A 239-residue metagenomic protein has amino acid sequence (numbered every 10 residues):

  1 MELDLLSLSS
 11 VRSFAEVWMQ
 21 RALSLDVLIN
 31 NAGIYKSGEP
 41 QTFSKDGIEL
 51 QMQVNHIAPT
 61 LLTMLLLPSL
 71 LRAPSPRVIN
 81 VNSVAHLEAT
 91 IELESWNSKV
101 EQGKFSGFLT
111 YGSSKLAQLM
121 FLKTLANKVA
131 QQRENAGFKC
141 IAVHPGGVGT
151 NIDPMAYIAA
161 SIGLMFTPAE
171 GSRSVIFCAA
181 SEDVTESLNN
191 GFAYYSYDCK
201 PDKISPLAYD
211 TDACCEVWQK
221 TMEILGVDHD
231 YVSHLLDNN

Functional and structural regions predicted by a protein language model:
M1-P154, G226-D237: Rossmann-fold NAD(P)H-dependent dehydrogenase/reductase core
S7, T167-E170, A213: An acidic site on a long C-lobe helix of protein kinase domains
F14, Q118-F121, G171-V175, V217 (+1 more regions): Alpha-helical packing segments of well-folded alpha/beta enzyme cores
T42-K45, M165, T211-C215: Short, conserved loop/turn and helix-capping segments at secondary-structure boundaries that abut family-defining
F105-G112, A159-M165, I204-D210: Active-site rim elements
K128-Y197, A208: SDR active-site lid
D183-N239: C-terminal tail/cap regions
